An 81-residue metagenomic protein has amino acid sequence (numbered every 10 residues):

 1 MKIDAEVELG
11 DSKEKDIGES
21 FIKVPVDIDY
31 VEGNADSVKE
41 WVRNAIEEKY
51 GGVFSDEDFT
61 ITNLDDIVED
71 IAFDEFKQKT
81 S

Functional and structural regions predicted by a protein language model:
M1-D36: N-terminal acidic leader/helix
D29-S81: Acidic, low-complexity intrinsically disordered segments
